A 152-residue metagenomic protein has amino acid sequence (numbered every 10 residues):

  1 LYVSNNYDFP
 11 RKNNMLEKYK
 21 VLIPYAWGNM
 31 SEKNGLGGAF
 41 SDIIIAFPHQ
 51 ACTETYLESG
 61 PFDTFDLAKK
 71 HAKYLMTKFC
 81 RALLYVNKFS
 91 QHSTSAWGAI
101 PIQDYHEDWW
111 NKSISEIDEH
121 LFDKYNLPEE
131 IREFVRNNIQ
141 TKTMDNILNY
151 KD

Functional and structural regions predicted by a protein language model:
L1-E116, H120-K124, I131-D152: Polybasic, glycine- and aromatic-enriched phosphate-binding surface used to engage nucleic acids
